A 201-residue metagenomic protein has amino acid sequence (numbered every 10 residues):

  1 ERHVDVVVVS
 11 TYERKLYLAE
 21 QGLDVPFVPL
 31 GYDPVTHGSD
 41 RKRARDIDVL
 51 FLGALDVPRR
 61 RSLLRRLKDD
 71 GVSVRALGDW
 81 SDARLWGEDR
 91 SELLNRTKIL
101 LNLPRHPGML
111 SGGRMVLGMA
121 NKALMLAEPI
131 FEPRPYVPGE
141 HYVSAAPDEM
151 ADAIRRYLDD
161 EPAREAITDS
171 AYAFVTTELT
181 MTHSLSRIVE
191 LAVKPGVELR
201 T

Functional and structural regions predicted by a protein language model:
E1-G139, V143, P195: Nucleotide-sugar donor-binding catalytic core of glycosyltransferases
H3, R114, A153, S170-A171: Short, hydrophobic/aromatic alpha-helical segments in well-folded domains
R14, D56-R59, M150, A163 (+1 more regions): Short phosphate-engaging motifs
V137, I154, T168: Short, flexible helix/strand-to-coil boundary loops that buttress conserved ligand/catalytic motifs in alpha/beta
A146-A163: C-terminal "capping" alpha-helix adjacent to the active site of nucleotide-linked donor transferases in cell-envelope
L158-A192: A charged, aromatic-enriched C-terminal amphipathic alpha-helix characteristic of glycosyltransferases across folds
E190, K194-T201: Non-catalytic N-terminal targeting/anchoring module and adjacent flexible stem/linker that precedes the structured
